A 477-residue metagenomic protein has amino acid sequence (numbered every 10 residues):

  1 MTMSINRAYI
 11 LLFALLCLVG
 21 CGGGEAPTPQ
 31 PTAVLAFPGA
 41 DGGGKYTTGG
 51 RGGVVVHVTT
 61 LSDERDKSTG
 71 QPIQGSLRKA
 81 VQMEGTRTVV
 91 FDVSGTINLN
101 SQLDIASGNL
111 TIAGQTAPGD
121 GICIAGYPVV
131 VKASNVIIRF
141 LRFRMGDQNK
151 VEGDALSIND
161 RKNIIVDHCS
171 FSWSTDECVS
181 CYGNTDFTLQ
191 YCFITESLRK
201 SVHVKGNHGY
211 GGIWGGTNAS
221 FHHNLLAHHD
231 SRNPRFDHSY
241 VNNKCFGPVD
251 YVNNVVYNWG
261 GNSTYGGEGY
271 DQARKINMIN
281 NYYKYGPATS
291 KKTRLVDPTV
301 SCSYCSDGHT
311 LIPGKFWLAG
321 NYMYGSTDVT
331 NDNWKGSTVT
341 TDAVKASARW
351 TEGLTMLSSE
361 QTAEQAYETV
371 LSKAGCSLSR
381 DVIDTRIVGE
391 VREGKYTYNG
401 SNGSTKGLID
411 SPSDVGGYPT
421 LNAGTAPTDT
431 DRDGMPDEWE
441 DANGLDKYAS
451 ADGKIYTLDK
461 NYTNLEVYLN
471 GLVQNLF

Functional and structural regions predicted by a protein language model:
I10-V19: Bacterial N-terminal signal peptides
L18-T32: Bacterial Sec-dependent N-terminal signal peptides
L35-V89: Acidic Gly/Asp/Thr-rich repetitive segments characteristic of extracellular carbohydrate-active and adhesion proteins
I73-G85, I97-T111, G121-R139, M145-K162 (+1 more regions): Extracellular beta-strand-rich solenoid/capping regions of secreted or surface-exposed proteins that bind or remodel
N109, G114, S134-M145, D160-W173 (+5 more regions): Right-handed parallel beta-helix
I124-V129, N149-S157, W173-C181, V202-G216 (+3 more regions): Extracellular beta-strand/beta-solenoid scaffold signature
R235, C245-P412: Extracellular beta-rich repeat passengers
P412-F477: Extracellular calcium-associated, cysteine-rich motifs in secreted modular proteins
